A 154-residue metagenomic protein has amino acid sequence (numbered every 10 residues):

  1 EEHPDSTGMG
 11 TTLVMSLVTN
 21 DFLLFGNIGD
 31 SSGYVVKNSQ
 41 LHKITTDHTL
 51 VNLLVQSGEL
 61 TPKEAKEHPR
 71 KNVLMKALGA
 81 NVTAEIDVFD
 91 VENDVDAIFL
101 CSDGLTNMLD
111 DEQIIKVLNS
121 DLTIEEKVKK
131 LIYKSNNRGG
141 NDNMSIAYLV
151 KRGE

Functional and structural regions predicted by a protein language model:
E1-E154: PP2C/PPM-type serine/threonine phosphatase catalytic domain
